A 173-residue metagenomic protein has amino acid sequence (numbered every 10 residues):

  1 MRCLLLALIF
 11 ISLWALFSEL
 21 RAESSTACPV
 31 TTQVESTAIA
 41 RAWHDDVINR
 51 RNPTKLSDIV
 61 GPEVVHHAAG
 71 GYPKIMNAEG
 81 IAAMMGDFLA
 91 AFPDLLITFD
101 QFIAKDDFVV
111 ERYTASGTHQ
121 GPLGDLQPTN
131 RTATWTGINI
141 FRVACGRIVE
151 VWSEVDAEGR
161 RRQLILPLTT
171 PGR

Functional and structural regions predicted by a protein language model:
L5, E19-R173: C-terminal and inter-domain tail/linker signature
L6-A15: Bacterial N-terminal signal peptides
